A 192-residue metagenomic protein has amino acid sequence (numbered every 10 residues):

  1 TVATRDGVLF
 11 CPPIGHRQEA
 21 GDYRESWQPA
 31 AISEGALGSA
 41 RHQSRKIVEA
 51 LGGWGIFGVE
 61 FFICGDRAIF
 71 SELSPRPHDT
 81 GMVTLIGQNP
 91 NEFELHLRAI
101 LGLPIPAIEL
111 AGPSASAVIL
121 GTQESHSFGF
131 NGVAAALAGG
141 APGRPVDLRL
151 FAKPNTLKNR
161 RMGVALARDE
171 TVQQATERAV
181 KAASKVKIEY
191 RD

Functional and structural regions predicted by a protein language model:
T1-V59, I63-G65: Internal nucleotide-binding/catalytic subdomain
F10, F70-E72, D147: Short hydrophobic-acidic sequence motifs that mark active-site Asp/Glu residues
Q18, C64, H78, E170-V172: Short coil/turn motifs at secondary-structure junctions
G21-A31, E72-L85: Short, flexible active-site loops
G38-G58, C64, S74-H126: Active-site "cap" helix and flanking loop/linker of ATP-utilizing ligase/carboxylase catalytic domains
C64-I69, N159-R161: A short, glycine/Asx- and small/polar-enriched loop/turn that sits immediately N-terminal to a beta-strand
R98-D192: Peripheral (often C-terminal) accessory segments that flank ATP-dependent C-N-forming ligase machineries
